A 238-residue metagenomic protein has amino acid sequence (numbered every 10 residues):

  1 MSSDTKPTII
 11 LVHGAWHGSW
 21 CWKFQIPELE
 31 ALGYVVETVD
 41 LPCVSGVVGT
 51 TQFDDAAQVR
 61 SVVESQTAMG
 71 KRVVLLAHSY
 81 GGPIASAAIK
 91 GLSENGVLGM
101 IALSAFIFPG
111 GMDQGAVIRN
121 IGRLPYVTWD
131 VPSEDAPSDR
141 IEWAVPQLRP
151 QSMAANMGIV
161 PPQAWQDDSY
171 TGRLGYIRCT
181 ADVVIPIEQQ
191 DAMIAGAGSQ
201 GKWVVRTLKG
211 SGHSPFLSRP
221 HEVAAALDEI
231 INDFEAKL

Functional and structural regions predicted by a protein language model:
M1-P7, M69, N232-L238: Eukaryotic N-terminal low-complexity, Ser/Thr- and Lys/Arg-rich leader segments that predominantly function as
D4-M69: Active-site catalytic motif of lipid deacylating hydrolases and related acyltransferases
L75-L76, M100, Y176: Conserved alpha/beta-hydrolase fold motif
L76-A85: Gly/Ala-rich beta-loop-alpha elbow adjacent to hydrolase catalytic centers
K90, E94-E134, A155-Q163, I185 (+1 more regions): Flexible "cap/lid" loop of the alpha/beta hydrolase fold
P146, P150-F216: Conserved serine/cysteine hydrolase catalytic core
Q200-L238: Catalytic active-site module of serine/aspartate enzymes centered on a nucleophile-bearing elbow/loop
